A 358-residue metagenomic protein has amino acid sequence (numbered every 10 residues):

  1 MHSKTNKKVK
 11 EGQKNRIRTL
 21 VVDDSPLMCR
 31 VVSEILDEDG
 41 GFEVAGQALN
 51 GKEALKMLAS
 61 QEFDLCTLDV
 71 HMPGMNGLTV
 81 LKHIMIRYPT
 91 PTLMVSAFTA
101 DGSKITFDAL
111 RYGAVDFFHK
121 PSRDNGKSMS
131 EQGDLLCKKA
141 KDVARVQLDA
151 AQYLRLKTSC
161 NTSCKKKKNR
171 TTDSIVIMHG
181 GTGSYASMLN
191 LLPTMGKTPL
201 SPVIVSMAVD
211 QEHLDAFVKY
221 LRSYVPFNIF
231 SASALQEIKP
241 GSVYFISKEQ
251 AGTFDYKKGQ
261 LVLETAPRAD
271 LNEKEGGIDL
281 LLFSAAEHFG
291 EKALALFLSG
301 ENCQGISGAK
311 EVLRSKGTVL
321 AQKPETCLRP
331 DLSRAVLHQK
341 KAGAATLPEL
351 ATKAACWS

Functional and structural regions predicted by a protein language model:
H2-L20, P26-D37, K52-E53, F63 (+2 more regions): Conserved acid/base catalytic micro-environments in cytosolic active-site loops
A45-K52: Conserved Asp/Asn-Gly motif in the active-site loop of CheY-like receiver
